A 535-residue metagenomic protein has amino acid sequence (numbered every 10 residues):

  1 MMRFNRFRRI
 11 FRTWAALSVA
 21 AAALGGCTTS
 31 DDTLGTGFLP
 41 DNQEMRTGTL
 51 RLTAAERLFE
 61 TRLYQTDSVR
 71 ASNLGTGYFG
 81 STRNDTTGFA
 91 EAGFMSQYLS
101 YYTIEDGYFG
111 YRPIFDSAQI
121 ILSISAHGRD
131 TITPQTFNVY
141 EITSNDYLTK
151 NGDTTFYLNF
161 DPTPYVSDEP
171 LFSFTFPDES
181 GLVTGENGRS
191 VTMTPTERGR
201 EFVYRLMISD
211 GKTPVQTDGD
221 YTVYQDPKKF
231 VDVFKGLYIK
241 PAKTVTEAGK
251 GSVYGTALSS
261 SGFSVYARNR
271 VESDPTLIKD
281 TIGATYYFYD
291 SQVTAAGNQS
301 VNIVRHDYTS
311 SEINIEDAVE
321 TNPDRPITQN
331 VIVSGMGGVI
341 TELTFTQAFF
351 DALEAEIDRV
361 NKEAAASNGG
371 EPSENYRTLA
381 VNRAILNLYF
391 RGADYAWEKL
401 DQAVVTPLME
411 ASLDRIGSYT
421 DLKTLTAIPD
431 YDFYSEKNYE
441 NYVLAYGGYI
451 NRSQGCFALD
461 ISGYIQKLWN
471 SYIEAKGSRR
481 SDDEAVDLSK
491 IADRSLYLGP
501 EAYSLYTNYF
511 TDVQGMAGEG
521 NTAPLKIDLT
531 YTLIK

Functional and structural regions predicted by a protein language model:
M2-K535: Secreted, disulfide-rich extracellular signaling modules
